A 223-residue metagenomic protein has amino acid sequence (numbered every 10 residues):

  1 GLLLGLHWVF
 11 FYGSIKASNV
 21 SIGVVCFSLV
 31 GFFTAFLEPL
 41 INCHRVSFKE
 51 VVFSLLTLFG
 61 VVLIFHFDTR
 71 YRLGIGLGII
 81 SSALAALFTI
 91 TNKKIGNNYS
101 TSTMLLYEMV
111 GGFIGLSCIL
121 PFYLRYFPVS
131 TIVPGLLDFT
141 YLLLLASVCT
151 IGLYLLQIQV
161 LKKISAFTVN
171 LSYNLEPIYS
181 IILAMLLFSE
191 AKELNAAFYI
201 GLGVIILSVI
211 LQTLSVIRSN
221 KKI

Functional and structural regions predicted by a protein language model:
G1-A17, L37, L63, I79-T91 (+4 more regions): Hydrophobic alpha-helical transmembrane segments of multi-pass membrane transport proteins, especially secondary
Y12-S18, I64-I75, A191-K192: Membrane-interface helix caps and helix-loop-helix hairpins in membrane proteins
G23-L29, N92-F113, T150-L186: Helix-helix packing/entry segments at the starts of transmembrane helices
V30-V52, I178-F198: C-terminal transmembrane-helix exit sites in multi-pass transporters
F32, L58-F59, A86, F113-I114 (+2 more regions): Small-residue-rich packing faces within the transmembrane alpha-helices of Major Facilitator Superfamily
T34-A35, R70-P128, I223: Transmembrane alpha-helical segments that form core, pore/gating elements of small-molecule transporters/exporters
V46-F65, S82, N195-V216: Hydrophobic transmembrane alpha-helices of multi-pass small-molecule transport proteins
N174-I223: C-terminal-most transmembrane helix of multi-pass membrane proteins
